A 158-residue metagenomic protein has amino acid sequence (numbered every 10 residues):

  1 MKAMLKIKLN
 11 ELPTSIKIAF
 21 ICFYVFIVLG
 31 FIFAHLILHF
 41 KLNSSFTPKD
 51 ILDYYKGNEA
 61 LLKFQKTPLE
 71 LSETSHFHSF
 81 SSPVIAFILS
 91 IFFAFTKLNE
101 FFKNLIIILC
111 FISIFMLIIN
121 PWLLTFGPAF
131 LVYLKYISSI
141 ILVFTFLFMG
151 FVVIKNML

Functional and structural regions predicted by a protein language model:
M1-I18: N-terminal juxtamembrane cytosolic/stromal segments of multi-pass membrane proteins
T14-F46: N-terminal signal-anchor transmembrane alpha helix
A19-F26, I106-S113, S138, L142-T145: Hydrophobic alpha-helical transmembrane segments of polytopic
L38-F46, F95-N99, T125-A129, I154-L158: Transmembrane helix-loop junctions in multipass membrane proteins, especially transporters and channels
I51-T67: Extracytosolic (periplasmic/ER-lumenal) interhelical loops and adjacent juxtamembrane/interface segments of multi-pass
F64-I85, F93: Individual transmembrane alpha-helix segments
A86-C110: Cytoplasmic juxtamembrane regions at transmembrane-helix boundaries
S113-L158: Alpha-helical transmembrane segments of multi-pass integral membrane proteins, characterized by long hydrophobic
